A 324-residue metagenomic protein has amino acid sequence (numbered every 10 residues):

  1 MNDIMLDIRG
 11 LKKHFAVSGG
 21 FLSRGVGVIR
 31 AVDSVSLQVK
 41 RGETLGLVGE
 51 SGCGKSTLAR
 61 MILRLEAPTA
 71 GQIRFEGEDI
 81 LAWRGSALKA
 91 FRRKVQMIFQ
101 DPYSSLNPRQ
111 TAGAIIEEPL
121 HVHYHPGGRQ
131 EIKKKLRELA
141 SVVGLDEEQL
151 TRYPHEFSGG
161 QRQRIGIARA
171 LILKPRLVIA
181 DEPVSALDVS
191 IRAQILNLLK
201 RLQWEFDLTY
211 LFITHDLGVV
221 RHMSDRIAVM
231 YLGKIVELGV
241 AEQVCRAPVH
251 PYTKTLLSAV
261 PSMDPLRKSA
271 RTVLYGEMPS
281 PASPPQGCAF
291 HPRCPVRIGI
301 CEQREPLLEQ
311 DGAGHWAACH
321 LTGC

Functional and structural regions predicted by a protein language model:
N2-I4, V17-S23, V28, V240-C324: Short catalytic/signature loops enriched in Gly
L63: Helix-to-loop junction immediately C-terminal to a conserved catalytic motif
G71-D79: Conserved ABC transporter NBD signature motif
D79, Q130-E148, L257-S258: Conserved ABC ATPase "signature" region
Y153-F157, Q161: Conserved ABC ATPase signature
I172-R176: A short, proline-enriched helix->beta-strand linker immediately N-terminal to the Walker B motif in ABC-type P-loop
I179, P183-L187, I191-S269: P-loop NTP-binding/switch modules centered on Walker-like glycine-rich loops
